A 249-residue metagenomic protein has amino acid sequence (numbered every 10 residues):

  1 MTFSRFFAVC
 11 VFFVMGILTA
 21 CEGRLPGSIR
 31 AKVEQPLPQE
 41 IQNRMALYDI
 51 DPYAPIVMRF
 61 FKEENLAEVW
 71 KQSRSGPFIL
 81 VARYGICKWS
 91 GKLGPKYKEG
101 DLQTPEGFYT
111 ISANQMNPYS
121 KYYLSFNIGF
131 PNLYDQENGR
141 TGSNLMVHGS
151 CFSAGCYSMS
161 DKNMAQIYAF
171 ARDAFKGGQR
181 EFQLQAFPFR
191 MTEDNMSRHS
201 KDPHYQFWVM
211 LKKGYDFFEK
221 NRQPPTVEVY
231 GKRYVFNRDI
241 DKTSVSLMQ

Functional and structural regions predicted by a protein language model:
M1-C10: Bacterial N-terminal signal peptides that target proteins for export
L18-A20: C-terminal motif of bacterial Sec signal peptides marking the signal peptidase cleavage site
E22-R24: Bacterial signal peptide processing site
P26-Q35: Short, low-complexity, disordered segments immediately C-terminal to signal peptides in bacterial exported proteins
P38-V57, V69-K71, K88-E99, E106-S112 (+1 more regions): N-terminal post-signal-peptidase region of extra-cytosolic proteins
S73-W89: Short Gly/aromatic-enriched secondary-structure transition segments
G100-M248: Exported/periplasmic cell-wall-interacting domains
